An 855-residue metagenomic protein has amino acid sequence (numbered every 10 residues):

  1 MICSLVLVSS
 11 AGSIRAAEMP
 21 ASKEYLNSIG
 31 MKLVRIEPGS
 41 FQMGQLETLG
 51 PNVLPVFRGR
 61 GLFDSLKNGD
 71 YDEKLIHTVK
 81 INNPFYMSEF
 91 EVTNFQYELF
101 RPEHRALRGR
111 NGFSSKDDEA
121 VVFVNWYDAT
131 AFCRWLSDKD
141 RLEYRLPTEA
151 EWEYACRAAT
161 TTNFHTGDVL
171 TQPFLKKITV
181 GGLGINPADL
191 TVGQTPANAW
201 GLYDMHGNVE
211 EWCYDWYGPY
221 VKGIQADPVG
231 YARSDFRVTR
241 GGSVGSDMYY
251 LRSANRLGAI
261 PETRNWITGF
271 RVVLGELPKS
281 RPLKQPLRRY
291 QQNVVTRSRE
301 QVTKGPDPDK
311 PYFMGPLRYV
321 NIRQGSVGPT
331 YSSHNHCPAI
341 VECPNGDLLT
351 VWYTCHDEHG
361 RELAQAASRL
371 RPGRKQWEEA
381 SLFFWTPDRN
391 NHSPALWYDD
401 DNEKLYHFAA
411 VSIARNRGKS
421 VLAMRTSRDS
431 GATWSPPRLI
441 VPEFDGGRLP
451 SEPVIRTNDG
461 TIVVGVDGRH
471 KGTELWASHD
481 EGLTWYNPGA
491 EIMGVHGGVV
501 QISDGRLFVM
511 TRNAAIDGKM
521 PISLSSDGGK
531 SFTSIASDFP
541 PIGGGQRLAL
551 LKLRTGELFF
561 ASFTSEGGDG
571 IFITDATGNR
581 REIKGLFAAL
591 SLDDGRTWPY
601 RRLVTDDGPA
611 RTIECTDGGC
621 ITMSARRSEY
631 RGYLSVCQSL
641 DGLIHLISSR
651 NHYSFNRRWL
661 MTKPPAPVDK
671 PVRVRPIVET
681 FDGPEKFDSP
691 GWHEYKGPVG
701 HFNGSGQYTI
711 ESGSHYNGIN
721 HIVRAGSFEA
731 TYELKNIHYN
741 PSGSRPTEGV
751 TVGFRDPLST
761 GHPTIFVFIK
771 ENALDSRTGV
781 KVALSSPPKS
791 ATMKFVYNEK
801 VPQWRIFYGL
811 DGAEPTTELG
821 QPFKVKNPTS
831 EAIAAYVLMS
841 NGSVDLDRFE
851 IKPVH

Functional and structural regions predicted by a protein language model:
M1-S9: Bacterial N-terminal signal peptides
I14-A16: Boundary at the C-terminal end of the N-terminal hydrophobic targeting segment
Y25-L107, Y127, G207: A short glycine-rich, aromatic-capped structural motif
Q42, P55-G69, A106-S253: Functional-site microenvironments in short loops/helix caps that host divalent-cation chemistry
M87, T93, H206, V273-E276 (+1 more regions): Extracellular, beta-strand-rich glycan-interacting domains
N265-S280: Short, structured beta-strand segments at or near domain termini in extracellular proteins/domains
K284-R673: Asp-box/BNR beta-propeller blade signature and adjacent active/binding-site loops in extracellular glycan-interacting
D669-H855: Extracellular glycan-recognition regions
